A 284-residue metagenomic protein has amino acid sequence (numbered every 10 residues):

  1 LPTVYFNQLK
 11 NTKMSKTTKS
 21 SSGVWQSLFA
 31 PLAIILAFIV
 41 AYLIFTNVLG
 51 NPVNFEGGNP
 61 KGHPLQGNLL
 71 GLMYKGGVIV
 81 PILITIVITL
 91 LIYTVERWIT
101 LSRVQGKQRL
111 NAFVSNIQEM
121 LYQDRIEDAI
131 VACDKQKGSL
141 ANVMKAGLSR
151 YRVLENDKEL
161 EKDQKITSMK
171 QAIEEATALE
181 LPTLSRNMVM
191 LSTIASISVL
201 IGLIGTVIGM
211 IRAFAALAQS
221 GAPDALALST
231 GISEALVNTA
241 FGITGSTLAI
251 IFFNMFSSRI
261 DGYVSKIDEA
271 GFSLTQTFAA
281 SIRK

Functional and structural regions predicted by a protein language model:
L1-K13: Short, Lys/Arg-enriched N-terminal segments with co-localized hydrophobic residues within the first ~10-30 amino acids
K16-L110, F256: Hydrophobic membrane-targeting segments
T17-S21, A41-H63, L72, L181-R259: Helix-termination/interfacial motifs at the ends of transmembrane alpha-helices
T18, Y93, I99-T100, V104-S198 (+3 more regions): Predominantly long cytosolic amphipathic alpha-helical stalk/bundle segments
G77, L91, A129, M144 (+3 more regions): Residue-level signature of catalytic and energy-coupling elements of molecular machines, predominantly ATP/GTP-dependent
V87, T94, V143, T206-G209: Amphipathic, well-ordered alpha-helical segments in soluble domains
